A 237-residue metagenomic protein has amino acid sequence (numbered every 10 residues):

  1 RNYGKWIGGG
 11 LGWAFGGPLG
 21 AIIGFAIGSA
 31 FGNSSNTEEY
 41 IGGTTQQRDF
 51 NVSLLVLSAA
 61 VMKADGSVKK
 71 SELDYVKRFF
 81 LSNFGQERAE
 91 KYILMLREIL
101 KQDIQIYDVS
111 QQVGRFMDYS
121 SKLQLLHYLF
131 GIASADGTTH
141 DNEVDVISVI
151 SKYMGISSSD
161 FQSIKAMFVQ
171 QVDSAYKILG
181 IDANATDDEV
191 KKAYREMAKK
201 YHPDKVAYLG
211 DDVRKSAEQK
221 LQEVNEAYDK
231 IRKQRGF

Functional and structural regions predicted by a protein language model:
R1-K63, S67-F237: Small-residue-enriched hydrophobic alpha-helices in membranes
